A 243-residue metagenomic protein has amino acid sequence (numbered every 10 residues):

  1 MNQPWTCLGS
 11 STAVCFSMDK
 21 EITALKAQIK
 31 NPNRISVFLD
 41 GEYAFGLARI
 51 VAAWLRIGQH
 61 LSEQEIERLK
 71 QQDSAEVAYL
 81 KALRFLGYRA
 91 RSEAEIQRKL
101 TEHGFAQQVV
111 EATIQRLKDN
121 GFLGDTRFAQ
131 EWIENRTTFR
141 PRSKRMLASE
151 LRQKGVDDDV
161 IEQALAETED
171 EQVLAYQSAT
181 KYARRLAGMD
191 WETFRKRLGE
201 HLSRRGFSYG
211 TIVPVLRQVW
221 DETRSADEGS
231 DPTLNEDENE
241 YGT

Functional and structural regions predicted by a protein language model:
N2-W5, V14-T243: An alpha-helical, amphipathic repeat domain used for nucleic-acid recognition, typified by the mTERF helical solenoid
